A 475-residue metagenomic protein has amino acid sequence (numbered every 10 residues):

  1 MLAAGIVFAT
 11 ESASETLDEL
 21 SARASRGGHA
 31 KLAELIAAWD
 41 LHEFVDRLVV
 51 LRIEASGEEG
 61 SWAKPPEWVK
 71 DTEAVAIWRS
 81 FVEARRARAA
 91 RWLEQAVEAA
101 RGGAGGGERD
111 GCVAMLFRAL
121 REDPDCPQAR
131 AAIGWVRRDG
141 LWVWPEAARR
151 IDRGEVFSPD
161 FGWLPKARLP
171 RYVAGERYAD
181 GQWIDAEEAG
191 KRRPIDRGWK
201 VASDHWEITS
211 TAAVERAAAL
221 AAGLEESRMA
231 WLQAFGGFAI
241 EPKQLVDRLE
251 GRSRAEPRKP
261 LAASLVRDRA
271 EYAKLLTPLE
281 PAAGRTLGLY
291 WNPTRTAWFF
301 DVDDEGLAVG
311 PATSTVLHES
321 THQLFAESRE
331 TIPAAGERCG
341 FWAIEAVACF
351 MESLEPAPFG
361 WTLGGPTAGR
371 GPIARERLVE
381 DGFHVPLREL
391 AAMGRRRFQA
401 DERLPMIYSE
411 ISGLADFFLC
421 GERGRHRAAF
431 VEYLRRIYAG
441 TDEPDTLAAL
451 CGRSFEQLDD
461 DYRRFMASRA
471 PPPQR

Functional and structural regions predicted by a protein language model:
M1-I6: Bacterial N-terminal signal peptides
A13-S21, A30, W78, R86-R101 (+1 more regions): Alpha-helical tetratricopeptide repeat
S25-H29, A38-V45, P66-V75, G106-G111: Helix-turn-helix repeat elements of alpha-solenoid scaffolds
G28, D40, G103, D123 (+11 more regions): Sec/Tat-exported extracytoplasmic proteins
L32-D40, R52, Q95, A99 (+1 more regions): Alpha-helical solenoid scaffolds that mediate protein-protein interactions, centered on TPR/SEL1-like repeats but also
D46-V49, I53-E94, A114, R121-V201: Pro/Ala/Gly-rich low-complexity, hydrophilic intrinsically disordered segments
G198-A334, R338-G340, D442-A449: Juxtacatalytic substrate-recognition/specificity segment
G284-F299, D303-P311, E330-R475: Acidic/His/Gly-enriched intrinsically disordered linker/tail segments that often contain short helix/coil "MoRF-like"
